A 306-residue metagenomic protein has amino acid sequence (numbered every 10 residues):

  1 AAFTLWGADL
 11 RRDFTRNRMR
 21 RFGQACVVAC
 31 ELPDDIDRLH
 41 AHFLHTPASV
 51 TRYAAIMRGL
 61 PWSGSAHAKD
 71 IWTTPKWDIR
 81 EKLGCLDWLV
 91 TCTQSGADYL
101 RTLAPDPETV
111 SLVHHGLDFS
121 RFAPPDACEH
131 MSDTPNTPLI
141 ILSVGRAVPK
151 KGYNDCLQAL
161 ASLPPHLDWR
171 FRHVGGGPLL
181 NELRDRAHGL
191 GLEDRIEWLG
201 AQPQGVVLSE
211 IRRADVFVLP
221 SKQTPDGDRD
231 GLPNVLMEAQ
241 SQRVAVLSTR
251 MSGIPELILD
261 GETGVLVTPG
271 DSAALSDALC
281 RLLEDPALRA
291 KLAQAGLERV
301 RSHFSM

Functional and structural regions predicted by a protein language model:
P75-W77, R101, L117-D133, T137: Acidic anion/phosphate-binding donor-loop and adjacent secondary structure in glycosyltransferase catalytic cores
S95, G116: Carbohydrate-associated surface elements
D133-A161, R172: Conserved donor-binding/catalytic core segment of Leloir-type glycosyltransferases
V174, N181-G205: Nucleotide-activated donor-binding/catalytic signature segment of Leloir-type glycosyltransferases, i.e., the conserved
A201-P203, S209-A214: Short alpha-helical donor nucleotide-sugar binding micro-motif in glycosyltransferases
R212-R229, V244: Acidic donor-binding loop of glycosyltransferase active sites
L236, S241, A245-S248, I258: Short hydrophobic beta-strand element within catalytic cores of glycosyltransferases and related nucleotide-activated
L257-G261, V265-S272, R281-A287: Conserved acidic donor-binding segment of nucleotide-sugar-dependent glycosyltransferases
